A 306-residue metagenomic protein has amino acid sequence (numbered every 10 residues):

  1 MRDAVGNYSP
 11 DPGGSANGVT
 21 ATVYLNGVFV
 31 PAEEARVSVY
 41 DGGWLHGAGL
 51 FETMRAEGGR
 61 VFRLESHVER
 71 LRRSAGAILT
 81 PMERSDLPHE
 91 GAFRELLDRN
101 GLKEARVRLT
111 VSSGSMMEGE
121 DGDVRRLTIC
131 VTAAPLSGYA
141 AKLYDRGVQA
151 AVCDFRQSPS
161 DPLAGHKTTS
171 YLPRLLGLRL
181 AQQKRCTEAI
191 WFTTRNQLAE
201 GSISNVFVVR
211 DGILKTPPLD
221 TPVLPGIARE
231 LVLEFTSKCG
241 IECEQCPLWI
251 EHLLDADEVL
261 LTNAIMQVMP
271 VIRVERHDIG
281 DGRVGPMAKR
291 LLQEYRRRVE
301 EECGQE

Functional and structural regions predicted by a protein language model:
M1-R84, P88-E95, S112, E118-E306: Helix-start/capping segments and mature chain N-termini
L96-G101: Phosphate/pyrophosphate-binding loops at sites that engage ATP/ADP/AMP, CoA/4′-phosphopantetheine, polyphosphate
L102-V111: Ordered, amphipathic secondary-structure segments that act as subunit-interaction surfaces in large macromolecular
